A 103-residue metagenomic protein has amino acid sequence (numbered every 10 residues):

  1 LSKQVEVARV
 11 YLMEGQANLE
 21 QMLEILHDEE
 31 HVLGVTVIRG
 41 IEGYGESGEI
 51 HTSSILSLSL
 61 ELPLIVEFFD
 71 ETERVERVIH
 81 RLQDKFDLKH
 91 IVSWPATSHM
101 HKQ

Functional and structural regions predicted by a protein language model:
L1-Q103: Positively charged, small/polar-rich N-terminal and surface patches that mediate targeting and assembly and bind
